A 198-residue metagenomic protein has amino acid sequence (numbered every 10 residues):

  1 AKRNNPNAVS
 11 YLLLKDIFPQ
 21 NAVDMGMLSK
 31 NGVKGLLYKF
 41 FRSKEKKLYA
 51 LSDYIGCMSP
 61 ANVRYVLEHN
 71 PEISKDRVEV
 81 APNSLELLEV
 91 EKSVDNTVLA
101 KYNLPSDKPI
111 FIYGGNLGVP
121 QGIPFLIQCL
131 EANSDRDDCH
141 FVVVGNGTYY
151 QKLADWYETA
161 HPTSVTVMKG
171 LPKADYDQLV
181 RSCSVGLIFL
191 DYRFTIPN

Functional and structural regions predicted by a protein language model:
K2-V23: Active-site proximal beta-strand in glycosyltransferases
R3-N5, G35-I55: Membrane-proximal helix-turn-helix segments that form the acceptor-binding/catalytic region of lipid-linked
A61, A81-S84: Carbohydrate-associated surface elements
V90-L104: A short helix/loop element that forms part of the nucleotide-sugar donor recognition site in Leloir-type
Y102-N103, G114-G118, N133, G147 (+1 more regions): Short donor-sugar binding/catalytic loops of nucleotide-sugar-dependent glycosyltransferases, especially enzymes
P109, L117-A132: A conserved mid-protein helix/loop that constitutes part of the nucleotide-sugar donor-binding site
Q121, P172-N198: Nucleotide-sugar-dependent
R136-D138, V144-G145, Q151-D177, S182: Nucleotide-activated donor-binding/catalytic signature segment of Leloir-type glycosyltransferases, i.e., the conserved
